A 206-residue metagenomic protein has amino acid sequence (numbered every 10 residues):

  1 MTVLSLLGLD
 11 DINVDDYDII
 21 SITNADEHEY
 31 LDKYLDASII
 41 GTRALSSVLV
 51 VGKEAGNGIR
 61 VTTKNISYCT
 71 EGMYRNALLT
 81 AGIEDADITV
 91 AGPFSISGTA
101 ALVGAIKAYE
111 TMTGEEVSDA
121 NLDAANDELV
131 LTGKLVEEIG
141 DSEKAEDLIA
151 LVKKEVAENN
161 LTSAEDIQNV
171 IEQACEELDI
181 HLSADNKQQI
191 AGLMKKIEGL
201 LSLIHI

Functional and structural regions predicted by a protein language model:
M1-T89, T111: N-terminal, leucine/charged-rich tether regions that mediate assembly and partner docking in large macromolecular
L79, D87-I180, D185, G192: Soluble oligomerization/assembly scaffold segments of membrane-associated complexes
T113, E198-S202: Short alpha-helix boundary/capping elements
N186-Q189, S202: C-terminal active-site/capping subdomain that shapes the small-molecule cofactor and substrate pocket of enzyme
L193-I197: Hydrophobic core segments of alpha-helical transmembrane domains in multi-pass membrane transport and ion-translocation
I204-I206: Conserved small/polar residues in nucleotide/adenosyl-binding loops
